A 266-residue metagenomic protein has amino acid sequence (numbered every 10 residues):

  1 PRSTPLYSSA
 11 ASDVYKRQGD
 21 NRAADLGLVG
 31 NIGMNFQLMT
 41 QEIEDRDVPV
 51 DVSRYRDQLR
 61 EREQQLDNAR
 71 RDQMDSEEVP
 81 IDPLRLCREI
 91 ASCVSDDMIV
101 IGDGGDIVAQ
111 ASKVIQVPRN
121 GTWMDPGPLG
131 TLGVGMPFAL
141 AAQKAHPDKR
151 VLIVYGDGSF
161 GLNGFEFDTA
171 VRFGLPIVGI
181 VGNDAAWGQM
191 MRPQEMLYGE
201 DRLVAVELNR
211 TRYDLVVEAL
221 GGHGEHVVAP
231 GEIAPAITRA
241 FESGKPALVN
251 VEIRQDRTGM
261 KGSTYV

Functional and structural regions predicted by a protein language model:
P1-A11, Y15: Single conserved hydrophobic/aromatic residue that forms the stacking wall/gate of nucleotide- or nucleobase-binding
P5, E78-L84, R210, V227: Short, solvent-exposed loop/helix junctions and linker helices that flank or host conserved functional motifs
G19-V29, G33-M39, A109-Q110, V114-V266: Thiamine diphosphate
I43-D47, F241: Short, hydrophobic alpha-helical segments
D47-R62, L248: Flexible, glycine/charged-enriched surface loops at secondary-structure junctions
Y55-D67, I253-G259, Y265: A short, charged, Gly/Pro-tolerant segment at domain boundaries
R60-A142: Active-site diphosphate/adenylate-binding microenvironment
